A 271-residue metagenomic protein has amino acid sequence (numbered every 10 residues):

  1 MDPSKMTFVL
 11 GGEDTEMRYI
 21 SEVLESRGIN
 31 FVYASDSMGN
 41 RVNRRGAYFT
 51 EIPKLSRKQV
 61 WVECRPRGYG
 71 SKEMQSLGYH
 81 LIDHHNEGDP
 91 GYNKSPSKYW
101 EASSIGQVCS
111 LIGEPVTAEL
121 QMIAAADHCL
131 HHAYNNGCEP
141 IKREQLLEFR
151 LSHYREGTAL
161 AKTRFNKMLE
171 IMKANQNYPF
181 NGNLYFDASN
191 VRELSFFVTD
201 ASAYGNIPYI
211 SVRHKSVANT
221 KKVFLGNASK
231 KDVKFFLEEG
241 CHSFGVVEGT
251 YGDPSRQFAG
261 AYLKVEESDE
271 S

Functional and structural regions predicted by a protein language model:
D2-P3, F8-V42: Short, charged N-terminal beta->alpha structural module
D2-T7, K58, S76-G78, G113-V116 (+1 more regions): Gly/His-enriched, cation/cofactor- and phosphate-binding structural elements
L10-E13, W61-R65, I82-H84, A126 (+1 more regions): Short His-Asn-centered micro-motif
G11-M17, P66, A126-H131, V191-E193: Gly/Ser/Thr-rich loops at beta-strand to alpha-helix junctions that form or flank small-molecule/cofactor-binding
V32-S76: N-terminal small/polar loop signature for handling phosphorylated ligands or for N-terminal nucleophile
K58-A102: Long, hydrophobic/aromatic-enriched structural stretches that serve as scaffold segments
H84-H153: Short alpha-helices
C129-I207, V217-T220: Glycine-rich, Lys/Arg-enriched anion-binding loops that position phosphate/diphosphate groups for phosphoryl
